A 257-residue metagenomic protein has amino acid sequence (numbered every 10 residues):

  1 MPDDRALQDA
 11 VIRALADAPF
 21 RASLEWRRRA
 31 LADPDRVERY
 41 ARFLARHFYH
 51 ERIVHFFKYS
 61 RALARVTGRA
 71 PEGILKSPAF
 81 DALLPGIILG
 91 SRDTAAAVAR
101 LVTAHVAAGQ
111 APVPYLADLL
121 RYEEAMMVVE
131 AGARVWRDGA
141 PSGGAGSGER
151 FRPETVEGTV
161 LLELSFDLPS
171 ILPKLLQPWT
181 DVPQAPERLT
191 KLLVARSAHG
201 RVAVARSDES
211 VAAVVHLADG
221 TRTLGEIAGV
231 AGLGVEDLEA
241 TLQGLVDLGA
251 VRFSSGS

Functional and structural regions predicted by a protein language model:
M1-S147, S197-S257: Long, charge-rich, low-complexity alpha-helical segments
R152-D219: Low-complexity, glycine/alanine/valine/leucine- and proline-rich hydrophobic stretches
